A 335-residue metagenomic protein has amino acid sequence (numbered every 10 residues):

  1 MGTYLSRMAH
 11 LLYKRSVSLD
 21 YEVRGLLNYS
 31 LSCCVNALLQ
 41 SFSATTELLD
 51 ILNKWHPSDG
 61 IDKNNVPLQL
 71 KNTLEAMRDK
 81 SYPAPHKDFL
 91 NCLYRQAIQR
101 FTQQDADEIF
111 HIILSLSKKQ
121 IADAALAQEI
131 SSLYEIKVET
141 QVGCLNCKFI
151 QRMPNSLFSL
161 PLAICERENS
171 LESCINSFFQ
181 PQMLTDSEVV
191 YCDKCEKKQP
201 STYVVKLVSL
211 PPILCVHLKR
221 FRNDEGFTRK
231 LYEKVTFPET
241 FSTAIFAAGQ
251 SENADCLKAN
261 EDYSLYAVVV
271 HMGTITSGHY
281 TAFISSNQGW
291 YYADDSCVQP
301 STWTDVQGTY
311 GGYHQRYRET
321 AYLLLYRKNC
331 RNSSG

Functional and structural regions predicted by a protein language model:
M1-Y21, L52-I61, A76-K80, A122 (+1 more regions): Exposed substrate/partner-binding surface patches
G2, Y13, A44-S156, E196: Papain-like cysteine protease catalytic cores
D20-N28, Q96-R100: A short glycine/serine-rich beta->alpha loop
E22, C34-A44, L48, V66: Short N-terminal amphipathic alpha-helix/helix-capping patch enriched in small hydrophobics with frequent Ser/Thr
N28-S41, F101-I112, S277-H279, L324: Active-site nucleophilic cysteine motif
S30, Q141, V189: Residues immediately within or flanking Cys/His clusters that coordinate Zn2+ in small zinc-binding modules
C33, C144, V216: Carboxylate-rich, divalent-cation-coordinating active-site regions
